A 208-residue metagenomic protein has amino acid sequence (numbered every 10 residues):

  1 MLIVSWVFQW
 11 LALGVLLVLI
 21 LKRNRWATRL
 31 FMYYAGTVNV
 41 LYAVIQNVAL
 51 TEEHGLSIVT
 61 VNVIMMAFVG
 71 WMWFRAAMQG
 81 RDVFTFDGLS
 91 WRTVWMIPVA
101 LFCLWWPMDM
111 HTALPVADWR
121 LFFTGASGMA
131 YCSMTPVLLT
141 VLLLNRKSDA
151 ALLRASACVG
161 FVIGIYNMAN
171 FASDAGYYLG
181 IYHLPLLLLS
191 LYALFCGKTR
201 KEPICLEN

Functional and structural regions predicted by a protein language model:
M1-L56: N-terminal topogenic module of multi-pass integral membrane proteins
M1-V4, A27, N47-V61, M110-G128 (+2 more regions): Membrane-helix interface and helix-disruption motif detector
S5-L17, I64-G80, M129-L143, H183-K201: Hydrophobic cores of alpha-helical transmembrane segments in multi-pass inner/ER membrane proteins, independent
L17-N24, A43-L50, G70-F84, P107 (+3 more regions): Transmembrane helix-loop junctions and nearby membrane-interface residues
N24-G36, D87-M96, K147-V159, C205-N208: Membrane-interfacial loop-to-transmembrane alpha-helix junctions, especially the N-terminal start
T37-I45, P98-D109, C158-A172: Aromatic-anchored segments of alpha-helical transmembrane domains
L56-L138: Membrane-proximal helix-loop-helix units in multi-pass membrane proteins
L138-N208: C-terminal transmembrane-bundle signature of multipass membrane proteins, characterized by strong activation on
